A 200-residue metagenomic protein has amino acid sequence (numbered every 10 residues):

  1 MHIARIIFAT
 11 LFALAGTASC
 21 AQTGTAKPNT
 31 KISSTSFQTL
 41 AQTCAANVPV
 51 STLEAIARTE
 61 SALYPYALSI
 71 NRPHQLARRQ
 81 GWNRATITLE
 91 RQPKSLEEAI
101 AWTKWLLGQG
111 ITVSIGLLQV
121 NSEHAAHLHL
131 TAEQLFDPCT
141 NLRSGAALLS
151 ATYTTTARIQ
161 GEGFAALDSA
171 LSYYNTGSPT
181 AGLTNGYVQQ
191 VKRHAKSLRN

Functional and structural regions predicted by a protein language model:
H2-A9: Sec-dependent signal peptide recognition, specifically the positively charged N-region followed immediately by
A15-A18: N-terminal signal peptide c-region/cleavage motif recognized by signal peptidases
G24-R199: Catalytic glycan-binding domains that act on GlcNAc-containing polysaccharides
